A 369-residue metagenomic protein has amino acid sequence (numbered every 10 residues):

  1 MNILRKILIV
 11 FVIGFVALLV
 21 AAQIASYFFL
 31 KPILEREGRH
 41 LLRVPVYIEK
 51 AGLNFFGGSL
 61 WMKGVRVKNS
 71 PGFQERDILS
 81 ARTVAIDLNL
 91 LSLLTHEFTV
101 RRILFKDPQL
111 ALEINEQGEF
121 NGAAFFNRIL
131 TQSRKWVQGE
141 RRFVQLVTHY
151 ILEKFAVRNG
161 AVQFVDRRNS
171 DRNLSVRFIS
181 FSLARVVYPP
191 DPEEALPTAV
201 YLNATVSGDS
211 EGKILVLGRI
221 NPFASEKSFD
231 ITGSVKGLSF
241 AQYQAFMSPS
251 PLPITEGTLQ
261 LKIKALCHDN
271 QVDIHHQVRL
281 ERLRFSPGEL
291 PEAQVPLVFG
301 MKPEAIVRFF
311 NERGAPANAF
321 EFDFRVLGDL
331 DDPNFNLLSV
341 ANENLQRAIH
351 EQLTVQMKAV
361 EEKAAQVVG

Functional and structural regions predicted by a protein language model:
M1-F11, T148, N221-F223, K264-N270 (+1 more regions): Extended terminal
M1-R43: N-terminal type II signal-anchor transmembrane helix that functions as the membrane-insertion/stop-transfer segment
G38, A51-N54, A81-F98, L110-I114 (+9 more regions): Extended lipid/amphipathic-ligand handling interfaces
V44, G64-P189, R282-R308, G328-R347 (+1 more regions): Secondary-structure transition motifs
V44, S210-G212: Short acidic/polar mixed-charge low-complexity motifs
V44-K68: Short extracytoplasmic
A195-A199: Extracytoplasmic/periplasmic C-terminal soluble domains
L202-G208: Low-complexity, intrinsically disordered, polar/proline/glycine/glutamine-rich protein-protein interaction regions
